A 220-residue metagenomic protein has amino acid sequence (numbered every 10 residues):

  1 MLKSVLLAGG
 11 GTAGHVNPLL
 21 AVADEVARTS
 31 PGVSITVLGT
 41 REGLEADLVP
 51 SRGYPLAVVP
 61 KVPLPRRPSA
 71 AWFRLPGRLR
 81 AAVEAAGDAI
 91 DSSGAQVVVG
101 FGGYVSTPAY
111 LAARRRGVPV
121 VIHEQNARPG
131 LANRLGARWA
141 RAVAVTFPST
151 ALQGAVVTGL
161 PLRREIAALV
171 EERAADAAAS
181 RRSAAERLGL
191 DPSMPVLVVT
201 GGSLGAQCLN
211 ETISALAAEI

Functional and structural regions predicted by a protein language model:
L2-A13, G32-V83, T158: Conserved nucleotide-sugar phosphate-binding/catalytic loop shared by glycosyltransferases and other
L7, V37-L38, I122, V145 (+1 more regions): Structural beta-sheet core signal
H15-A27: Short amphipathic alpha-helix
G43, L48-R52, E171, A178-I220: Donor-nucleotide binding loops and adjacent catalytic segments primarily of GT-B fold Leloir glycosyltransferases
A85-V98, S106-V121, R134-W139: Glycosyltransferases and closely related glycan-assembly transferases that use nucleotide-activated donors
R114-R182, R187: Active-site-proximal region of nucleotide-activated glycan assembly enzymes, centered on histidine/acidic-rich loops
